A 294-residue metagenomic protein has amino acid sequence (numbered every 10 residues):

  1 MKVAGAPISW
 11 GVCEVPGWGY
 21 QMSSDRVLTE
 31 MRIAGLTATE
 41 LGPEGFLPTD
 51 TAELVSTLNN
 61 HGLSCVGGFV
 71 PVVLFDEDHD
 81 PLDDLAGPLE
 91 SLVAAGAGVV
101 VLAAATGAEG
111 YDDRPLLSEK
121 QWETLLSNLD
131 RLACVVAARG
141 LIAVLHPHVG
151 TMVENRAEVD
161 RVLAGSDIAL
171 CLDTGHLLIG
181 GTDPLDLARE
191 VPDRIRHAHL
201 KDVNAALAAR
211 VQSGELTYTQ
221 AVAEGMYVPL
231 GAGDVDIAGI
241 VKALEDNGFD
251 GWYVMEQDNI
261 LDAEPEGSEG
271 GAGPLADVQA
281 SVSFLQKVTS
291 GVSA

Functional and structural regions predicted by a protein language model:
M1-P16, V66-V72, G107-D112, E215-L216: N-terminal small/glycine-rich loop or linker at the start of catalytic domains across soluble metabolic enzymes
K2, L28-I33, L47-G67, D83-G98 (+4 more regions): Acidic (Asp/Glu)-rich catalytic clusters
G5, A38-T39, S127-D234, V292: Acidic/histidine-rich catalytic cores of soluble enzymes
G5, M31, T39, L58 (+7 more regions): Conserved, mostly hydrophobic/aromatic
I8-G11, G42-E44, V70-F75, A105-G107 (+5 more regions): Active-site beta-loop-alpha junctions enriched in small/polar residues
S9-S23, V72-L82, P115-Q121, P229-G231: Active-site mouth loops of central-metabolism enzymes
E77-C171, I179, D250, G273-D277: Active-site acidic/histidine proton-transfer and metal-coordination neighborhood in alpha/beta enzyme cores
E266-S293: C-terminal helical cap(s) of enzyme catalytic domains, especially alpha/beta-barrels
